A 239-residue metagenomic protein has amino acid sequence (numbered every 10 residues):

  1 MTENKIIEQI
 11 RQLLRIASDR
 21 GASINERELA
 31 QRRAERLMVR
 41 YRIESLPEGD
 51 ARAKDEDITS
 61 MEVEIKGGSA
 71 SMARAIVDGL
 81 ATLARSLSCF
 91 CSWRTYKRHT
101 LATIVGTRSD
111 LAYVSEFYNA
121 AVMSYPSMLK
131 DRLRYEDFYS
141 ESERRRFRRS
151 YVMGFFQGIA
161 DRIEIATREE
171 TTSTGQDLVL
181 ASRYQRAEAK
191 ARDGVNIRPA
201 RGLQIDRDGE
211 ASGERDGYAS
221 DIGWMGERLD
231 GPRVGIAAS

Functional and structural regions predicted by a protein language model:
M1-T59: Long alpha-helical, hydrophobic tracts
T2-N4, P47-S239: Extended, helix-rich structural scaffolds rather than catalytic motifs
